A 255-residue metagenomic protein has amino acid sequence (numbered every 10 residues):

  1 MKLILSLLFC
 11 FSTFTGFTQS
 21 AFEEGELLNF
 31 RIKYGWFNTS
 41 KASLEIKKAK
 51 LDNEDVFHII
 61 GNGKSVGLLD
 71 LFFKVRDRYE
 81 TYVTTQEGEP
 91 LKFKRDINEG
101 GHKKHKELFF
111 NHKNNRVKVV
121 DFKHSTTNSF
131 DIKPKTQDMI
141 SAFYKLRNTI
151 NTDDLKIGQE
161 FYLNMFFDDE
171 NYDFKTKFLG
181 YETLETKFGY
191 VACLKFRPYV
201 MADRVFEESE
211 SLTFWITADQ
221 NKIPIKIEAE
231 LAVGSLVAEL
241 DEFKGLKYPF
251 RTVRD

Functional and structural regions predicted by a protein language model:
L3-T13: Sec-dependent N-terminal signal peptides
L5-S6, K74, K135: Generic alpha-helix initiation/capping and coil-helix boundary signal
F14-T18: Sec/Tat signal peptide C-region and signal peptidase I cleavage site
S20-H112, T152-D255: Acidic, serine/threonine-rich low-complexity disordered tracts
K104-I150: Hydrophobic, well-structured mid-protein blocks that either form specific transmembrane helices
